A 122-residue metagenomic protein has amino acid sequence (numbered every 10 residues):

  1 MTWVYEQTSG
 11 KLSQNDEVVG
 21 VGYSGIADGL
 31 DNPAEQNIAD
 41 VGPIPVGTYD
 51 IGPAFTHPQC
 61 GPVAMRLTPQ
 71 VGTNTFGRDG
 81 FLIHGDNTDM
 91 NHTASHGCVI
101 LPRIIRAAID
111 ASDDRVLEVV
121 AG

Functional and structural regions predicted by a protein language model:
M1-D79: Gly/Pro-biased beta-strand-loop elements
T48, P53-G122: Exported/periplasmic cell-wall-interacting domains
